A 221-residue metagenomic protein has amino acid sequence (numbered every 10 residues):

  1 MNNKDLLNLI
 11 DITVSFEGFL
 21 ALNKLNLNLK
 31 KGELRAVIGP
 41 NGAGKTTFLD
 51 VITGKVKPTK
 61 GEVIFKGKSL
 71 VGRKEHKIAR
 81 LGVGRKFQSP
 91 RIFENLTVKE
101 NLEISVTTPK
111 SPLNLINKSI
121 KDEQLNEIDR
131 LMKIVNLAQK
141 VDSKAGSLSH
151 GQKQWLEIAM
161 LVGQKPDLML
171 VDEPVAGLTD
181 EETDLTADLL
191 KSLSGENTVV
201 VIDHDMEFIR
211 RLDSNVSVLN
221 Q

Functional and structural regions predicted by a protein language model:
I38-P40: The feature captures the beta-strand-to-loop junction immediately N-terminal to the Walker
T53: Helix-to-loop junction immediately C-terminal to a conserved catalytic motif
G61-S69, L81: Conserved ABC transporter NBD signature motif
V71-G72, L131-S147, Q152: Conserved ABC nucleotide-binding domain
I116-K140, D188-K191, T198: Conserved ABC ATPase "signature" region
M169-E173: Catalytic Walker B motif of ABC-type/P-loop ATPase nucleotide-binding domains
